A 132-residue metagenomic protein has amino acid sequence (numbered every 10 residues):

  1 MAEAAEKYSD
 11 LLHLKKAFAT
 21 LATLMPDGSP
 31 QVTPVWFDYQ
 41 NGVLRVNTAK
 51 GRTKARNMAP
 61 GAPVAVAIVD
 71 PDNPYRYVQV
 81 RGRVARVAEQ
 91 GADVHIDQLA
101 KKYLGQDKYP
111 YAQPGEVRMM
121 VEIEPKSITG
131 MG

Functional and structural regions predicted by a protein language model:
M1-F18: Extreme N-terminal tail/first-helix region
A2-E3, R76-G132: Charged, gly/pro-rich active-site loop segments
A4-Y8, K54, H95: Hydrophobic alpha-helical segments typical of transmembrane helices and their membrane-interface/capping positions
A17-K50, V64-I68, Q79: Short beta-strand segments
D27-S29, D70-P74, Q113-G115: A short beta-turn/loop motif at secondary-structure boundaries
A49, D70-P71, P125-K126: Short secondary-structure boundary segments
R52-K54, N73: Short, surface-exposed beta-strand-loop junctions and turns on beta-sheet-rich folds
